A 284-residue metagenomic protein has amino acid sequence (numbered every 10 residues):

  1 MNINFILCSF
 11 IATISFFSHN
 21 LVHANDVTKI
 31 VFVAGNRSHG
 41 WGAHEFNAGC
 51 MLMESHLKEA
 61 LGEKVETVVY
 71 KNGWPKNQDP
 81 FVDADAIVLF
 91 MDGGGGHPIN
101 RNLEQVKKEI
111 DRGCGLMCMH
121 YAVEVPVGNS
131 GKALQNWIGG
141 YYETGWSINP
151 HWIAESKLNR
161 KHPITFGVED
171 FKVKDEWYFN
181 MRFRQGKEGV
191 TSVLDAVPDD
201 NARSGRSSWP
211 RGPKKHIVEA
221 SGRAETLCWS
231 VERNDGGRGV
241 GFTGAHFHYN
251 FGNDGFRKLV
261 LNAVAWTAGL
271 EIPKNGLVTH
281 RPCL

Functional and structural regions predicted by a protein language model:
M1-F5: Positively charged n-region of N-terminal signal peptides that target proteins for export
I6-S18: Bacterial N-terminal signal peptides
H19-A24: Sec/Tat signal peptide C-region and signal peptidase I cleavage site
N25, V31-V33, S38-V125: Helical hinge/lid and interdomain linker segments adjacent to catalytic or ligand-binding clefts that mediate domain
N25-T28, A34, L52-S55, D200-A202 (+1 more regions): Extracellular ligand-binding/catalytic regions of CAZymes and related secreted enzymes and adhesion modules
V33, G96-D170: A glycine-rich, often tryptophan-bearing local segment used as a flexible ligand/cofactor-contacting loop or short
A48, L52, R101, Q105 (+3 more regions): Extracytoplasmic/secreted proteins, especially bacterial periplasmic and envelope-associated proteins
I148-D235: Catalytic beta-strand/loop cores that center a nucleophilic Ser/Cys/Thr and support acyl-enzyme chemistry
